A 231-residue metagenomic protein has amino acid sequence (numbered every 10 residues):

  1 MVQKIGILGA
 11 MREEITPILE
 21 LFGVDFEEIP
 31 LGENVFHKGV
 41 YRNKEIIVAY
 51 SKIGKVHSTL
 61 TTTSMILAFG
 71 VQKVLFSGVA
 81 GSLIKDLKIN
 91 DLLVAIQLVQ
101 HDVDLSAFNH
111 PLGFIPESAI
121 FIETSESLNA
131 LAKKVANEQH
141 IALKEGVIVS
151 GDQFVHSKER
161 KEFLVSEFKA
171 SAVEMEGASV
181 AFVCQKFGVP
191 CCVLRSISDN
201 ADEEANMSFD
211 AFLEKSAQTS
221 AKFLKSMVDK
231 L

Functional and structural regions predicted by a protein language model:
V2-T63, F69: N-terminal short beta-loop-beta anion/metal-coordinating cradle
L21, S127-A142, V183, T219-K230: Generic non-transmembrane alpha-helical segments
S64-A68, I84-L87, F182-P190: Alpha-helix C-terminal capping segments
V71-L75: Proline-aspartate-enriched helix->loop->beta-strand connector
L83-F168: Mid-sequence, gly/pro-rich, charge-dense loop/helix-turn segments that line enzyme active sites
F154-N200: A C-terminal functional module that forms or caps the active site or interfaces directly with catalytic machinery
A201-L231: His/Asp/Glu-rich mid-to-C-terminal helical/loop segments that flank catalytic regions of hydrolases
